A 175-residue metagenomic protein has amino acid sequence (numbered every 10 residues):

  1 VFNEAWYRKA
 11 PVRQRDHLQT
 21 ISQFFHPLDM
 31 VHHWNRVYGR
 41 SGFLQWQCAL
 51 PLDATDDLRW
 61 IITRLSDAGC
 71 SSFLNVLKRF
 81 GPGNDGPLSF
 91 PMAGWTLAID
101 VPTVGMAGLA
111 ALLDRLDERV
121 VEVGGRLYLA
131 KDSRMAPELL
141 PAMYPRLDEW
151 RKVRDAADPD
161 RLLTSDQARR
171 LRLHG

Functional and structural regions predicted by a protein language model:
V1-G175: Noncatalytic alpha-helical scaffold of FAD-dependent oxidoreductases
